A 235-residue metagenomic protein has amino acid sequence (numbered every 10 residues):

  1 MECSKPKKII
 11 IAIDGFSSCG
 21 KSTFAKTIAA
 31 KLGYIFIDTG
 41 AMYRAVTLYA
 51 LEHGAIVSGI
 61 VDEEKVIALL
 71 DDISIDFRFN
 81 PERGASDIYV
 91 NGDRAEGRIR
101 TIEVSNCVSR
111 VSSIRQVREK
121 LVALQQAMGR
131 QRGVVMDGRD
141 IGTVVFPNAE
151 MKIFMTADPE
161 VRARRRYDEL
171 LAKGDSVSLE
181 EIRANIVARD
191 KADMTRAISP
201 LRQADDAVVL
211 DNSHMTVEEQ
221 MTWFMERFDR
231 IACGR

Functional and structural regions predicted by a protein language model:
E2-S4, D87-I99, S105, Y167-D175 (+1 more regions): NTP-dependent small-molecule kinase module
I13: Hydrophobic anchor at the beta1->P-loop junction of P-loop NTPases
S17: The conserved Walker
S22: Walker A/P-loop
K31-I99: N-terminal phosphate/diphosphate-binding loop that engages ATP/GTP or pyrophosphate donors across diverse enzyme folds
L69, F79-N80, Q125-Q131, R139-V144 (+2 more regions): Small-molecule kinase domains that catalyze NTP-dependent phosphoryl transfer to phosphate-bearing small molecules
A95-V108, S112-K173: ATP-dependent NMP and nucleoside kinases share a basic, alpha-helical "lid"
